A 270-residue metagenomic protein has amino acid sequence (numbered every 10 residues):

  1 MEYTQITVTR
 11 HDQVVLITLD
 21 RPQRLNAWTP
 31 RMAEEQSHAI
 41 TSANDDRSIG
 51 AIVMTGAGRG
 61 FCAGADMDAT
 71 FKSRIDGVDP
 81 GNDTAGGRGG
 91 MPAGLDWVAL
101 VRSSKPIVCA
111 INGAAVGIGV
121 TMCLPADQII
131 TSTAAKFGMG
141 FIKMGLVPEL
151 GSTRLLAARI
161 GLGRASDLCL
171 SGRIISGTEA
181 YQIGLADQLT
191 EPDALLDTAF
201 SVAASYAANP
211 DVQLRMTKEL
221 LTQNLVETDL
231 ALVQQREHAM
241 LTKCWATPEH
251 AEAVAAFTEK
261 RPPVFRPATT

Functional and structural regions predicted by a protein language model:
M1-R59, F71-S73, T269: Conserved CoA-thioester-binding segment of acyl-CoA-metabolizing enzymes
M1-Y3, A255-T270: Terminal low-complexity tails and localization/encapsulation signals of metabolic enzymes
P22, I130-A135, A186-Q235, T242 (+2 more regions): C-terminal long alpha-helix characteristic of the crotonase
A33-S37, T41, D45, M67-N112 (+2 more regions): An acidic, glycine-rich surface segment that forms the CoA-thioester-binding/catalytic face of crotonase-fold enzymes
G94-S104, A110, V116-L170, I183 (+1 more regions): CoA-thioester-processing core
R173-E179: Acidic, divalent-metal-coordinating active-site segment for phosphoryl/phosphodiester hydrolysis, typified by short
